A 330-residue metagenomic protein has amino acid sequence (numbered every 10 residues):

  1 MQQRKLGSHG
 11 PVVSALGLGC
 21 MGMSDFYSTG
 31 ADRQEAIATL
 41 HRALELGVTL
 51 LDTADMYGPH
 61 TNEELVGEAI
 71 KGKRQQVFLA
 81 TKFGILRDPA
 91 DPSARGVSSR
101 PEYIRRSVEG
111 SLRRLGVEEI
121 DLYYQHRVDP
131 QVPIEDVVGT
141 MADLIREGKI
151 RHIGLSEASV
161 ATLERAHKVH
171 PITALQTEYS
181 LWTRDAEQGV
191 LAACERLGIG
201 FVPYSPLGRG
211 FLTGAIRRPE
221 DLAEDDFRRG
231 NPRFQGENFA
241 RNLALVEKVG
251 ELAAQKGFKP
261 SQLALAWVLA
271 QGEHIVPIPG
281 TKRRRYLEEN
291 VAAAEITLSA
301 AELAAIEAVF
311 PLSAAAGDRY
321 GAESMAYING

Functional and structural regions predicted by a protein language model:
M1, R196, E224-Q255, A270 (+2 more regions): Terminal-tail/helix-coil boundary detector
M1-F78: N-terminal binding-site loop/beta-alpha segment at the start of enzyme catalytic domains that lines or forms
L6, L18, A36, L51 (+13 more regions): Conserved, mostly hydrophobic/aromatic
M21-M23, A54-M56, K82-L86, Q125-V128 (+4 more regions): Active-site beta-loop-alpha junctions enriched in small/polar residues
L40, E63, G67, V108-L112 (+7 more regions): Generic structural signal for well-ordered alpha-helices, preferentially at hydrophobic/aromatic core positions
D88-D185, G189: Glycine/proline-rich, positively charged, aromatic-decorated active-site loop/lid region on the catalytic face
K149, H167-A174, E195-V202, E273-I275: Glycine-enriched alpha-helix->loop->beta-strand junction motifs that scaffold or abut catalytic
A186-D225, K259: Aromatic-lined glycan-binding groove of carbohydrate-active enzymes
